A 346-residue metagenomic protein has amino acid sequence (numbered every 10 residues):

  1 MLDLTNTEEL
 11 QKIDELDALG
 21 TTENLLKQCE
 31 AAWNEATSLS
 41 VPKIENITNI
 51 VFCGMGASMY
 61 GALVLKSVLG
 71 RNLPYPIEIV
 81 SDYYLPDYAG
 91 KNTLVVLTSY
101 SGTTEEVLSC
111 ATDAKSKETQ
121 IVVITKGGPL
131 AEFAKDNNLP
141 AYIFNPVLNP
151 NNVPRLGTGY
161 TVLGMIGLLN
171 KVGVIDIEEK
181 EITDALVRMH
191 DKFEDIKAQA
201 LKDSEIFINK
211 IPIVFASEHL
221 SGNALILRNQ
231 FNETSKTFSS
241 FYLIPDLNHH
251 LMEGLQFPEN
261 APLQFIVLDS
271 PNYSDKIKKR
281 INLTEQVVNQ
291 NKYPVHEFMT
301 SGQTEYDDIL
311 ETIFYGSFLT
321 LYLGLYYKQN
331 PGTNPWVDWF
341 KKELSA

Functional and structural regions predicted by a protein language model:
D3, N334-A346: A short, charged, Gly/Pro-tolerant segment at domain boundaries
L4, L16-I44, P86, G159 (+2 more regions): Conserved, well-structured ligand/cofactor-binding cores
Q11-T21, Q28-A31, A36-V41, E45-T48 (+3 more regions): Active-site phosphate/pyrophosphate-binding segments
E30-A31, L163-N170, E233, L310-Y327: Short, hydrophobic/amphipathic alpha-helical patches that form generic packing surfaces within helical domains
E45-R188, E194, S270-P294: Glycine-rich phosphate-binding loops that contact phosphosugars or nucleotide phosphates
I79-S81, T237-H249, P294-Q303: A generic structural motif
E253-P335: C-terminal active-site/capping subdomain that shapes the small-molecule cofactor and substrate pocket of enzyme
